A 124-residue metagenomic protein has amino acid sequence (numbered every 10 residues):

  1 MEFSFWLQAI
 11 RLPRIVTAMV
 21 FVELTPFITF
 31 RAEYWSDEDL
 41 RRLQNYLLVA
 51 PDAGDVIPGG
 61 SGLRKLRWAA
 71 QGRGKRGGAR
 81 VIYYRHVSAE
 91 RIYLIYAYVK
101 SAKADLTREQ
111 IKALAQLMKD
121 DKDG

Functional and structural regions predicted by a protein language model:
M1-E38: Arg/Lys-rich, positively charged N-terminal/basic patches that mediate binding to nucleic acids
L7-Q8, R85-G124: Enriched for short, Lys/Arg-rich terminal
V22, E38, G77, E90 (+1 more regions): Charged, alpha-helix-enriched surfaces in structured cytosolic catalytic cores of large nucleotide-utilizing machines
E23, L43, G60-R64: A generic structural signal for short beta-strands and their flanking turns/coil linkers
P26, W35-D55: Compact soluble domain cores
F30, Y46, L114-L117: Residues that form generic nucleotide/phosphate-binding pockets
F30-Y34, A50, Y98-A102: Alpha-helix C-capping/helix-to-loop hinge sites
G54-A97, A102: Basic/aromatic recognition patch in beta-strand/loop cores that engages polyanionic ligands
